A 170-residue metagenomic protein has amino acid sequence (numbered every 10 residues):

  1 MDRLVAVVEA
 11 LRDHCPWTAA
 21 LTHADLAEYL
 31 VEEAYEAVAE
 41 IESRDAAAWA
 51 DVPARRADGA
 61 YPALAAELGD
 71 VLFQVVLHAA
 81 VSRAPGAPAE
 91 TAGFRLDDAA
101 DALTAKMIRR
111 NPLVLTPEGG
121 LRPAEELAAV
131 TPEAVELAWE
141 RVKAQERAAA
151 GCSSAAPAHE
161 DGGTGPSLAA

Functional and structural regions predicted by a protein language model:
M1-E67, F73-A170: Flexible "arm" and connector segments at domain edges
